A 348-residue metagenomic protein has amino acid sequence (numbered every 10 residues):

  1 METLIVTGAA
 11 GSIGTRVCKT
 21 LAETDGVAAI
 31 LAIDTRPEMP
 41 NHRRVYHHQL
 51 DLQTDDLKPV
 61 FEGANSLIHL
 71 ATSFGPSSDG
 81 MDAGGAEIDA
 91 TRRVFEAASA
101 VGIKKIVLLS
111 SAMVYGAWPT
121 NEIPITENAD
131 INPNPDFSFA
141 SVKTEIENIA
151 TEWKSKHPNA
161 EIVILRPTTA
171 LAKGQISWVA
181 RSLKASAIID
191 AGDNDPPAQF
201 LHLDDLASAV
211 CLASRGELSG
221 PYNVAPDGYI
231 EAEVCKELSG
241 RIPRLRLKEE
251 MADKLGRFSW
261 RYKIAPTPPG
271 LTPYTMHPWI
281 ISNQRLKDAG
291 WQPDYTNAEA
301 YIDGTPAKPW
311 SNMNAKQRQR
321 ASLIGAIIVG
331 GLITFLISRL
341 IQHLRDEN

Functional and structural regions predicted by a protein language model:
L4-E23: N-terminal Rossmann NAD(P)H-binding glycine-rich loop of SDR-like oxidoreductase domains
M39, V45-R92, A97, V101 (+1 more regions): NAD(P)H-binding glycine-rich loop region in Rossmannoid oxidoreductase-like domains and their noncatalytic homologs
R93-S138: Conserved Rossmann-fold NAD(P)-dependent oxidoreductase catalytic core, especially the SDR/UDP-sugar
P119-T169: Catalytic helix-loop patch of NAD(P)-dependent Rossmann-fold dehydrogenases
W153-F200: NAD(P)-dependent short-chain dehydrogenase/reductase
A180-I188, D195-I230: Alpha-helical substrate-binding/gating segment
A209-P269, T305, S311-Q319, Q342-N348: Mid/C-terminal beta-alpha module of Rossmann-like enzyme folds, strongest in SDR-family dehydrogenases/epimerases
T267-N348: C-terminal amphipathic/interface module of NAD(P)-dependent oxidoreductases and related NAD-binding regulators
